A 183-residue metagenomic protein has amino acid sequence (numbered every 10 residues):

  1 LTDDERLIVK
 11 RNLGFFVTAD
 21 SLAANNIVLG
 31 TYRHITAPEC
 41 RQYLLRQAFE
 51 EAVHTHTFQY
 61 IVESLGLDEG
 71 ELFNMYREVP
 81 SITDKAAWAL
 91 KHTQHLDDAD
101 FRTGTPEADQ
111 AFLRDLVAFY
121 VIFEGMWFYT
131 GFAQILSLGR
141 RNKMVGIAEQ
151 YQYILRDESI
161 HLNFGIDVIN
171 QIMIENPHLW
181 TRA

Functional and structural regions predicted by a protein language model:
L1-A183: Non-heme di-metal
